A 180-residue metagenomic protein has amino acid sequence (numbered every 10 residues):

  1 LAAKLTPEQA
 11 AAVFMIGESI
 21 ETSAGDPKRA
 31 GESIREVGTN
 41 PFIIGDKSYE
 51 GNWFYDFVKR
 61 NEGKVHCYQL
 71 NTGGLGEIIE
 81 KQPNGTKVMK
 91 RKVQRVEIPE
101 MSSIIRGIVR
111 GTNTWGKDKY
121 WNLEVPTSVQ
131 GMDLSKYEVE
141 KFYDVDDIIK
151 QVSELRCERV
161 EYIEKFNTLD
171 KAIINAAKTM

Functional and structural regions predicted by a protein language model:
L1-M180: Conserved NTP phosphate-binding and transfer environment spanning the P-loop NTPase/kinase superfamily
